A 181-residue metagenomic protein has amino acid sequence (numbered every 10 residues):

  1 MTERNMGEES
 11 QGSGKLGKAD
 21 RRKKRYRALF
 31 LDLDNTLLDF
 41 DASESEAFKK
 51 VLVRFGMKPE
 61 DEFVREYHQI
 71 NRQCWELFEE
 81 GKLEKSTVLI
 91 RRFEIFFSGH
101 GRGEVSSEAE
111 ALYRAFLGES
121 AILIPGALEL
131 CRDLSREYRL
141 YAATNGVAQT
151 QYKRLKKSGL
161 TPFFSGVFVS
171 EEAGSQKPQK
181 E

Functional and structural regions predicted by a protein language model:
M1-L31: Non-catalytic pre-domain segments flanking phosphatase-related domains
R4, G14, K85, T144-V147: Helix-centric, low-specificity signal for extended rod-like, repetitive segments
K23-P125: N-terminal helical cap/lid subdomain that shapes the substrate entry/recognition surface in HAD-like hydrolases
K50-R54, F96, D133, S158 (+1 more regions): Alpha-helical structural signal in soluble globular domains
G56, G101, E137-Y138, G159: Glycine-centered loop/turn motif at secondary-structure junctions
E108-E110, L117-I122, A127-S158, F164-Q176: Substrate-recognition element of Asp-dependent hydrolases with the DxDx(T/V) motif
K177-E181: Short loop-to-alpha-helix "cap/lid" segments that border enzyme active sites across diverse enzyme classes
